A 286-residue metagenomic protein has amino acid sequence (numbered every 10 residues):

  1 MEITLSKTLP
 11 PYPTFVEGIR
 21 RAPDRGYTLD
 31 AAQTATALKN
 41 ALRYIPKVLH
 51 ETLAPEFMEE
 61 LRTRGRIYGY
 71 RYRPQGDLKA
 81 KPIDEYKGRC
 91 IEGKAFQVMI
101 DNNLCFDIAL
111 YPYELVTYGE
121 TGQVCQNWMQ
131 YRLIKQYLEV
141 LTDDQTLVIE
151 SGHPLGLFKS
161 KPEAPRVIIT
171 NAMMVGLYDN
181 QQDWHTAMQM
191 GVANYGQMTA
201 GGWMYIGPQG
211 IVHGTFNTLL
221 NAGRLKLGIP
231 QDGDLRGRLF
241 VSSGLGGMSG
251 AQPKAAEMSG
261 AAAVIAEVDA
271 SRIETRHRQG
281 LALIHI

Functional and structural regions predicted by a protein language model:
M1-I206: Long, compositionally biased, glycine/small-hydrophobic-enriched stretches that function as flexible linkers, tethers
M188-G280: Hydrophobic, well-ordered beta-alpha structural blocks that scaffold small-molecule cofactor pockets
I284-I286: Conserved small/polar residues in nucleotide/adenosyl-binding loops
